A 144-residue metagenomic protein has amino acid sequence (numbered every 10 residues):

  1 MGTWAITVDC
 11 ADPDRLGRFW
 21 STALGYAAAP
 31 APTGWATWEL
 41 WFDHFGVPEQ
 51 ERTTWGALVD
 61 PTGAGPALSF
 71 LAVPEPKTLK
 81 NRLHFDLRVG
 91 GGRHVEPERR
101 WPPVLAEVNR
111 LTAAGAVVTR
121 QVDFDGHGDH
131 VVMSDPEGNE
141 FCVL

Functional and structural regions predicted by a protein language model:
G2-V8, T22-L24, P30-A31, F42-E49 (+4 more regions): Vicinal oxygen chelate
A11-T22: Hydrophobic ligand-binding cavity/cleft-lining segments
T33-E39: Acidic helix-start/capping segments at beta-turn-to-alpha-helix junctions
W38, Q50-E51: Extracytoplasmic glycan-interaction modules
